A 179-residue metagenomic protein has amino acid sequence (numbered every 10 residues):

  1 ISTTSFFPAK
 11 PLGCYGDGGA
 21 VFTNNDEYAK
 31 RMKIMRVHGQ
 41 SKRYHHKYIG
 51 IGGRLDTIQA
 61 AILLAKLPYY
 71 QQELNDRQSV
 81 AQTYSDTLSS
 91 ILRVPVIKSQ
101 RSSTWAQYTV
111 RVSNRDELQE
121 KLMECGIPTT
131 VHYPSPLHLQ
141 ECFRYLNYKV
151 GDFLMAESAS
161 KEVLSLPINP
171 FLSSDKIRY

Functional and structural regions predicted by a protein language model:
I1, G18, R31: Short acidic donor-binding loop at the edge of a beta-strand
I1-G13, K42-K47: Conserved active-site segment immediately N-terminal to the catalytic lysine that forms the internal aldimine
F7, G16, P167: Active-site acidic Asp-centered loop
C14-G18, L63: Adenylate-forming
N24-Y179: PLP-dependent aminotransferase class I/II
